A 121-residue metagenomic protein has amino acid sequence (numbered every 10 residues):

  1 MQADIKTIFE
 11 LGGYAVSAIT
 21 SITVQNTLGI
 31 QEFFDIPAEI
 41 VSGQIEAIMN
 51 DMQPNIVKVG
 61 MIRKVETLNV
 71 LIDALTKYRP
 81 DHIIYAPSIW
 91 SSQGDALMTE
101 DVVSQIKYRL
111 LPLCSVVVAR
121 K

Functional and structural regions predicted by a protein language model:
M1-I56: Small-residue (G/A/S/T)-rich helix-start motifs and N-terminal tracts that mark the onset
Q2, D35-S42, V65, E100 (+2 more regions): Electropositive phosphate-/nucleotide-binding environments in soluble metabolic enzymes
I22-T23, R63, I89: Glycine-rich beta-alpha junction loops
V59, T67-K121: Conserved beta-alpha-beta core of the PfkB/ribokinase-like small-molecule kinase fold
